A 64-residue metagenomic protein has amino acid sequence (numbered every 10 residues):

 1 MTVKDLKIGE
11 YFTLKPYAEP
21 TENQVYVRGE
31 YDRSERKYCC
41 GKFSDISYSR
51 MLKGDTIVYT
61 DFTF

Functional and structural regions predicted by a protein language model:
M1-K7: Mixed-charge, Lys/Arg-rich low-complexity intrinsically disordered regions
G9-Y11: A broad helix-preferring feature
P20-R33: Short beta-strand-centered aromatic/proline hotspots
S34-K42: Short, solvent-exposed secondary-structure boundary/capping segments
S44-F64: Intrinsically disordered, low-complexity, charged/polar segments
